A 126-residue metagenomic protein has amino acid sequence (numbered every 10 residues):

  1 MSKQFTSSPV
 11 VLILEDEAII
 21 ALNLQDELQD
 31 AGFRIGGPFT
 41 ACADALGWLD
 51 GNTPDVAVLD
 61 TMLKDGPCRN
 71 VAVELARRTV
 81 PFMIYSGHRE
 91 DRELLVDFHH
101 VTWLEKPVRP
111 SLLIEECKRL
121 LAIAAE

Functional and structural regions predicted by a protein language model:
M1-L12, E105, R109-E126: Non-catalytic signal-transmission and effector/linker regions of two-component phosphorelay proteins
E15: Conserved acidic carboxylate
A18-G37: Two-component/phosphorelay signaling modules centered on CheY-like receiver
P38-V56: Acidic, metal-coordinating helix/loop segments flanking the phosphotransfer/catalytic sites of two-component signaling
D60: Active-site residues of response regulator receiver
K64: The feature encodes the CheY-like receiver
N70, R77, H88-E105, E115: Alpha4 helix (beta4-alpha4-beta5 surface) of REC/receiver domains from two-component response regulators
M83-Y85: Hydrophobic/aromatic residues positioned on beta-strands within the core alpha/beta folds
